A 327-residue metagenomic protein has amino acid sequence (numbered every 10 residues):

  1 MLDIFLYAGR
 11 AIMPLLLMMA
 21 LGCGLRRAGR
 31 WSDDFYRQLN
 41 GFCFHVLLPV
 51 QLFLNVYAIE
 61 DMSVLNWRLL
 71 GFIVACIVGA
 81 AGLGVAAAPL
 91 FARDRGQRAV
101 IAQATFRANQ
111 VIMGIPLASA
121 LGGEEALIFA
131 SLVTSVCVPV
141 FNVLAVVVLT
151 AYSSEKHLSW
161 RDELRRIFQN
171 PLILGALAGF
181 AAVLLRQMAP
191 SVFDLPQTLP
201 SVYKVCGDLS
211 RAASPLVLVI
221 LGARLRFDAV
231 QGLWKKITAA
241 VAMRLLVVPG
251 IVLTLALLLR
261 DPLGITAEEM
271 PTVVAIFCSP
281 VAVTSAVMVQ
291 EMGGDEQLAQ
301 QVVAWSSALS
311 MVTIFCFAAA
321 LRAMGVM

Functional and structural regions predicted by a protein language model:
M1-M327: Alpha-helical transmembrane segments of multi-pass small-molecule/ion transporters
